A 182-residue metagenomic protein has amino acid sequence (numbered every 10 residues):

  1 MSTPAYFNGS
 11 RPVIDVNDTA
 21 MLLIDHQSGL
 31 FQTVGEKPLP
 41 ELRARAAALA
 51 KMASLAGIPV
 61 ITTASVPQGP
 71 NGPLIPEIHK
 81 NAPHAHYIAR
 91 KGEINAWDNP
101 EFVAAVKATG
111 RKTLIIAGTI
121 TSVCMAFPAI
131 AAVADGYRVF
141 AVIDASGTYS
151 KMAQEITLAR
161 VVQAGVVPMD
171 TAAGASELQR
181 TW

Functional and structural regions predicted by a protein language model:
S2-V13, N17-A20, Q68-W182: Active-site-adjacent betaalpha module
N17-T19, G35-I61: A short alpha/beta connector and helix-capping loop motif
A20-Q27: Short acidic catalytic loops
I24, L42-A44, A48-K51, H79 (+2 more regions): Domain-wide signal for the mature, well-folded portions of proteins, strongly enriched in nucleus-encoded organellar
H26, T62-S65, I143: A cross-domain feature marking catalytic cores of carbohydrate-active enzymes and several ubiquitous metabolic/repair
Q27-T33: Short acidic, Gly/Ser-rich segments with clustered Asp/Glu that frequently serve as metal-coordination loops in enzyme
V34, A64, G92-E93: Short, well-ordered turn and helix-capping elements at secondary-structure junctions
L55, P59-V66, P70, I78: Early exported N-terminus immediately downstream of N-terminal targeting peptides
